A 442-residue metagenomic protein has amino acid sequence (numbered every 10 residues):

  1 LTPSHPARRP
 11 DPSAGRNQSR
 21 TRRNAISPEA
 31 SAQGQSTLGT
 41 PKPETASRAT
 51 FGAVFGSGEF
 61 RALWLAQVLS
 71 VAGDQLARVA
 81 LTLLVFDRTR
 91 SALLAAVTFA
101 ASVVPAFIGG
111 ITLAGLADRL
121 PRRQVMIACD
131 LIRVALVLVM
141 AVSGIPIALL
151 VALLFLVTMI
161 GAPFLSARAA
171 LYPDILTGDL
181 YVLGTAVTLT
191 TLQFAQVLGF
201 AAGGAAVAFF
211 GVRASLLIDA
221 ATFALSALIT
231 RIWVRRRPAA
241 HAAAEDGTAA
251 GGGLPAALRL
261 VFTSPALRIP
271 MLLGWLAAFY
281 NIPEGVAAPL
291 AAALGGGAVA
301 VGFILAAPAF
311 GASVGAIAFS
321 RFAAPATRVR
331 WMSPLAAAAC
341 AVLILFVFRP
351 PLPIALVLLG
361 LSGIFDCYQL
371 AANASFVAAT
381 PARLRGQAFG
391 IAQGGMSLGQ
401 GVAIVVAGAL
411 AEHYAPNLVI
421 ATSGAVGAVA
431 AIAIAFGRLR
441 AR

Functional and structural regions predicted by a protein language model:
P3-P12, R16, R23-R442: Alpha-helical transmembrane-bundle signature of multi-pass membrane transport and export proteins
